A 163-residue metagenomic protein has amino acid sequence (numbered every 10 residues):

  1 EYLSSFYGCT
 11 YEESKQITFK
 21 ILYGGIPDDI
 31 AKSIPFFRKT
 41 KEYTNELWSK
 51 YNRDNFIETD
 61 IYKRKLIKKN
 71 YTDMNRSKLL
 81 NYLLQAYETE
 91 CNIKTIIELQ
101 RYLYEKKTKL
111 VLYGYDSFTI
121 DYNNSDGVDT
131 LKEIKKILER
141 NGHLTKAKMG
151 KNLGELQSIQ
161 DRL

Functional and structural regions predicted by a protein language model:
E1-Y113, E139-K151, E155-L163: Conserved catalytic core of nucleic-acid polymerases
F118-E133: Catalytic palm subdomain of template-directed nucleic-acid polymerases, centered on the conserved carboxylate motif
K132, K136-R140: Extended Gly/Ser/Thr-rich low-complexity repeat segments, especially those forming or decorating extracellular
